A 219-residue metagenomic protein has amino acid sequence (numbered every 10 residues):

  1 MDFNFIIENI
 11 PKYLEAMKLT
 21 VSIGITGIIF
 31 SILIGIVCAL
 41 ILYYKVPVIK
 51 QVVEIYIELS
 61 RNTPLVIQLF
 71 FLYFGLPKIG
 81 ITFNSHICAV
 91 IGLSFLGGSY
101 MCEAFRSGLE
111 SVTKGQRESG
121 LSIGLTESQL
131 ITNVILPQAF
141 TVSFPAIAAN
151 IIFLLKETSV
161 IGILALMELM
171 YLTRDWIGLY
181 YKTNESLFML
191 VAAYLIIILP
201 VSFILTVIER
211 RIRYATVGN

Functional and structural regions predicted by a protein language model:
M1-N219: Transmembrane alpha-helices and adjacent helix-loop boundaries
